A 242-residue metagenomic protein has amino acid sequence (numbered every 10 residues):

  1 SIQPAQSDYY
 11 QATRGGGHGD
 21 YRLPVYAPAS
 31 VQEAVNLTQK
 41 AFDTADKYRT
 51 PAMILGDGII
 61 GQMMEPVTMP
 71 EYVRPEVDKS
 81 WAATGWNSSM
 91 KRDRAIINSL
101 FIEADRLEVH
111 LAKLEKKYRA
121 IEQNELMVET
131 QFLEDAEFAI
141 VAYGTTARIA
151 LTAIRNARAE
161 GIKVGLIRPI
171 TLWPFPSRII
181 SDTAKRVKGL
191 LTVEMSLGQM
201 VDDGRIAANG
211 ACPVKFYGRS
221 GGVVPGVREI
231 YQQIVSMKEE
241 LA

Functional and structural regions predicted by a protein language model:
S1-A5, N36-Q39, M63-P70, R74 (+3 more regions): Short acidic, glycine/serine/threonine-rich loops at helix termini
Q3-G58, G226: Conserved thiamine diphosphate
Q39-T44, M69-Y72, T152-K163, S181-K185 (+1 more regions): Short, solvent-exposed amphipathic alpha-helical segments in soluble enzyme and RNA/protein-processing domains
R49-T130: Conformationally flexible catalytic loops at phosphate/diphosphate-handling active centers
G56-M63, G144-T146, L197, G221: Glycine-rich beta-alpha junction loops
M127-K163, I167, W173-I179: Redox- and metal-dependent alpha/beta enzyme cores, enriched for Fe-S-associated oxidoreductases and cofactor-handling
E194-A242: Peripheral docking tails and interdomain loops at the edges of cofactor- or intermediate-handling domains
